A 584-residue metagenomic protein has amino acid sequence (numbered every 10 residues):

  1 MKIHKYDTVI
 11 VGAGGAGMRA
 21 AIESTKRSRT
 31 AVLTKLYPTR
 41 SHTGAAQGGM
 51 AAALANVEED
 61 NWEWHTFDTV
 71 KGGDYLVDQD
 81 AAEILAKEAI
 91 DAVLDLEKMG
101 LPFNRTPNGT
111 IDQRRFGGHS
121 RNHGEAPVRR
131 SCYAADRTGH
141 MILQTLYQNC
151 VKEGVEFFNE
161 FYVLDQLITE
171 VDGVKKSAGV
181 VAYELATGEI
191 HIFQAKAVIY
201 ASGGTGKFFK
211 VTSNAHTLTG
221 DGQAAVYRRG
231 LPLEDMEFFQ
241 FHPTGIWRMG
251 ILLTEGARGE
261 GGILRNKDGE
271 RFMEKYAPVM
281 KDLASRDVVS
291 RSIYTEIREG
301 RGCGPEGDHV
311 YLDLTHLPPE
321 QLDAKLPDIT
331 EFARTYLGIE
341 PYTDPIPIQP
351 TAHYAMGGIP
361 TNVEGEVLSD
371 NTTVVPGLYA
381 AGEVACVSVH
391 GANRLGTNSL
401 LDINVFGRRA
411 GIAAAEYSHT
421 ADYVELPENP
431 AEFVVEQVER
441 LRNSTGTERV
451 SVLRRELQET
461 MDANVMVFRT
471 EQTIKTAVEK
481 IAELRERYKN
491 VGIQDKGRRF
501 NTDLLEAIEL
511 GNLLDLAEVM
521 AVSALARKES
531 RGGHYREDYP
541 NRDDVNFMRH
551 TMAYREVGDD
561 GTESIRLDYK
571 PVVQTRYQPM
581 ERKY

Functional and structural regions predicted by a protein language model:
M1-Y6, G15, E23, Y37-T39 (+12 more regions): Glycine- and aromatic-enriched mobile tails/lids
T8-V32: N-terminal Rossmann-like FAD-binding beta1-loop-alpha1 element of flavoenzymes
A52-L85: Glycine-rich active-site loop/strand segments that organize a redox cofactor
V77-I90, R129-Q148, F158, T212-G220 (+2 more regions): Short beta-strand to alpha-helix junction loop
E97-E189, Q194, A201, H242-M249 (+1 more regions): Conserved redox-cofactor binding core of oxidoreductases
D165-I192, E340-V387: FAD-site-proximal beta/loop scaffold in flavoenzymes
A197-I251, G304, G396-A413: Glycine-rich loop(s) and the adjacent beta-strand/alpha-helix scaffold that form part
A225, L231-P347, A413-H419, R454 (+1 more regions): An anion/pyrophosphate-binding glycine-rich loop and adjacent beta-alpha core in soluble alpha-beta enzymes
